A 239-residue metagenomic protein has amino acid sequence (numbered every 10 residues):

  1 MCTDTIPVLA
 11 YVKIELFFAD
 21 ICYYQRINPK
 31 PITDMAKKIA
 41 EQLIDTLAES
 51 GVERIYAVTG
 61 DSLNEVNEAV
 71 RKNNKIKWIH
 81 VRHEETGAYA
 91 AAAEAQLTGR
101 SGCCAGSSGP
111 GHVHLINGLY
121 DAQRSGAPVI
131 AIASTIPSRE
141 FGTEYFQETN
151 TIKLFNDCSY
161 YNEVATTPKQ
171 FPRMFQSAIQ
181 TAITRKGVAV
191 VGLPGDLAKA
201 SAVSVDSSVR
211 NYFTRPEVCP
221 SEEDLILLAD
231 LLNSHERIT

Functional and structural regions predicted by a protein language model:
T3-Y11: Intrinsically disordered, low-complexity segments enriched in serine/proline and basic residues
Y11, Y23-Q25: Low-complexity, intrinsically disordered or signal/transmembrane-proximal segments
D34-T239: N-terminal alpha/beta PP-like core and its mobile active-site loop of ThDP/TPP-dependent enzymes
